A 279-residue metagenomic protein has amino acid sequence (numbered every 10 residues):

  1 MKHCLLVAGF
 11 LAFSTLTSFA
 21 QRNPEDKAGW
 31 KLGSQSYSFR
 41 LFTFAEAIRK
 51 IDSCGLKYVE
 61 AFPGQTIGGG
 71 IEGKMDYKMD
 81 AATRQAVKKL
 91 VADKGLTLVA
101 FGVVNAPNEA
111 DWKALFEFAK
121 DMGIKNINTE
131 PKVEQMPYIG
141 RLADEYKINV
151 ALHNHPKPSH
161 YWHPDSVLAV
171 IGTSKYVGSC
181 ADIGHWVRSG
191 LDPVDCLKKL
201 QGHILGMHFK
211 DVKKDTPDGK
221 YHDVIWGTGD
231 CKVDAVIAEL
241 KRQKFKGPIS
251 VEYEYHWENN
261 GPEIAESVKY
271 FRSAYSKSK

Functional and structural regions predicted by a protein language model:
M1-P24: Bacterial Sec-dependent N-terminal signal peptides
A20-S36, R40-Y58, D121, D165-L168 (+2 more regions): Histidine-acidic metal/acid-base catalytic patches
D26, R84-Q85, L90-G178, V187-G190 (+1 more regions): Active-site acidic/histidine proton-transfer and metal-coordination neighborhood in alpha/beta enzyme cores
S38, P63-Q65, V104-P107, V133-Q135 (+4 more regions): Active-site-proximal loop/turn and secondary-structure-junction residues that shape catalytic pockets, frequently
F39, K78-M79, P107, P131 (+2 more regions): Residues that cap or flank secondary-structure elements
E60-A61, A100, N128-T129, L152 (+3 more regions): Hydrophobic residues in well-ordered beta-strands that form the structural core
A61-A86: Glycine-rich, proline-tolerant flexible connector loops at the mouths of alpha/beta enzymes
K74, I124, W257: Second-shell loop/turn segments in exported
